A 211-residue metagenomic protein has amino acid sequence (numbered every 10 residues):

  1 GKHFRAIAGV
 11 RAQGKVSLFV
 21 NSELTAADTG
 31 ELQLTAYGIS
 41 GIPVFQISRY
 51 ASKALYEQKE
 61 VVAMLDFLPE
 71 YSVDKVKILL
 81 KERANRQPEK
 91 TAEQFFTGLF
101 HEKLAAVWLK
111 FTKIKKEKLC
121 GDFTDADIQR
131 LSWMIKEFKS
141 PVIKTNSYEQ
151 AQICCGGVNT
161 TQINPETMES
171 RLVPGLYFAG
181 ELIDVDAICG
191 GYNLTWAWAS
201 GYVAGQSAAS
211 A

Functional and structural regions predicted by a protein language model:
G1-D122: An anion/pyrophosphate-binding glycine-rich loop and adjacent beta-alpha core in soluble alpha-beta enzymes
F4, S17, Q33-A36, A151-Q152 (+4 more regions): Short, flexible coil/turn micro-motifs enriched in small/turn-prone residues
Q13-V16, V62, Q94-L99, L104 (+6 more regions): Domain-scale detector for complete catalytic domains at protein termini or as standalone homologs
S40-P43, V158-N159, L182, C189-N193: Gly/Ser/Thr-rich beta-alpha loop segments that engage phosphate groups in nucleotides
V44-F45, Q129-S132, K136, W198-Q206: Predominant activation on well-ordered alpha-helical scaffold segments within soluble catalytic domains
I47-Y50, P165-E166, S200, S210: N-terminal low-complexity, intrinsically disordered patches enriched in charged
A105-D186: A glycine-rich dinucleotide-binding beta-alpha-beta segment and adjacent secondary-structure elements that constitute
V185-A211: A conserved FAD-binding loop/helix module that cradles the flavin
